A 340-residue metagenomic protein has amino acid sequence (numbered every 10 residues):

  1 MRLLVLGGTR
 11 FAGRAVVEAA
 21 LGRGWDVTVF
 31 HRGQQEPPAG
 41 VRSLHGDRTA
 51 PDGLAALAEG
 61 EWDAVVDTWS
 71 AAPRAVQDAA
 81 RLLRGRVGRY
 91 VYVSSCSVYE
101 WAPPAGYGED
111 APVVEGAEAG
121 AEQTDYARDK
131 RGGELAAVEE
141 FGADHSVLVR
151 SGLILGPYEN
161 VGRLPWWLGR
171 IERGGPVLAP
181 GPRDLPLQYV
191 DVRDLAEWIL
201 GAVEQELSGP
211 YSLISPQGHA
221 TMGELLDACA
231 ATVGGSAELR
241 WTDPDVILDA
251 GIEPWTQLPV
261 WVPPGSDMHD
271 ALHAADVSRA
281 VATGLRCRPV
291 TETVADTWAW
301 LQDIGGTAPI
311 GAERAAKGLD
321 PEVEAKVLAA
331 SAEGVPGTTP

Functional and structural regions predicted by a protein language model:
L3-R23: N-terminal Rossmann NAD(P)H-binding glycine-rich loop of SDR-like oxidoreductase domains
V29-Q34, D47-R48: N-terminal Rossmann-fold cofactor-binding loop
G40-P51, W69-S70: Rossmann-fold cofactor-recognition segment
G60-A117, E134-V138: NAD(P)-cofactor binding segment of oxidoreductase domains
S94, E134-Y158: Conserved beta-loop-beta element that borders a ligand/cofactor-binding pocket
A105-E134, V161-P165, Q188-Y189, H219: Short-chain dehydrogenase/reductase
G162-W167, P180-Q205, G209-S212, E292: Substrate-positioning beta->alpha
G201-M268, A275-S278, A295-W298, G305-P340: Mid/C-terminal beta-alpha module of Rossmann-like enzyme folds, strongest in SDR-family dehydrogenases/epimerases
